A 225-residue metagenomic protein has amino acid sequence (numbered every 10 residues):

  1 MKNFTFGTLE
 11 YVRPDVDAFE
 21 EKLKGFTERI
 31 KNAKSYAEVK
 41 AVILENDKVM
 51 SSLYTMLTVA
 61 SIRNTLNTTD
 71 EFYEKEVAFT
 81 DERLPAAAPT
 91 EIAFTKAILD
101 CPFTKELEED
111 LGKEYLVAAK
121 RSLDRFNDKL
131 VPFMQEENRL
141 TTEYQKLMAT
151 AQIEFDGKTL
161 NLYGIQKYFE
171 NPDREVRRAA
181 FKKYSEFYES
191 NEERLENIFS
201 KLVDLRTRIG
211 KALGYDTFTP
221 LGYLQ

Functional and structural regions predicted by a protein language model:
M1-Q225: A well-structured
